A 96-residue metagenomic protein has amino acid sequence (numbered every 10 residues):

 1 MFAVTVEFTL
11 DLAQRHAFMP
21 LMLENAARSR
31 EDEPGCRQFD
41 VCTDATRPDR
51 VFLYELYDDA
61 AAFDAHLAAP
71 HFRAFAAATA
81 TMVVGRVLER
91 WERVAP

Functional and structural regions predicted by a protein language model:
M1-F2, P96: Absolute protein N-terminus
F2-T9, Q38-L67: Short, well-ordered beta-strand segments in beta-rich or mixed alpha/beta enzyme and ligand-binding folds
Q14-R37: Short amphipathic alpha-helical segments
H16-M19, D64, R73: Generic structural signal for individual residues within well-ordered alpha-helical segments across diverse proteins
M22, H66-L67, A76-T79: Short, flexible helix/strand-to-coil boundary loops that buttress conserved ligand/catalytic motifs in alpha/beta
N25, F52, H71-F75: Hydrophobic alpha-helical segments typical of transmembrane helices and their membrane-interface/capping positions
A27, P34, A62, F72 (+2 more regions): Generic structural signal for secondary-structure transition and capping sites
D40-D49, A74-P96: Glycine-rich beta-strand-turn "strand-cap" elements at beta-sheet edges
